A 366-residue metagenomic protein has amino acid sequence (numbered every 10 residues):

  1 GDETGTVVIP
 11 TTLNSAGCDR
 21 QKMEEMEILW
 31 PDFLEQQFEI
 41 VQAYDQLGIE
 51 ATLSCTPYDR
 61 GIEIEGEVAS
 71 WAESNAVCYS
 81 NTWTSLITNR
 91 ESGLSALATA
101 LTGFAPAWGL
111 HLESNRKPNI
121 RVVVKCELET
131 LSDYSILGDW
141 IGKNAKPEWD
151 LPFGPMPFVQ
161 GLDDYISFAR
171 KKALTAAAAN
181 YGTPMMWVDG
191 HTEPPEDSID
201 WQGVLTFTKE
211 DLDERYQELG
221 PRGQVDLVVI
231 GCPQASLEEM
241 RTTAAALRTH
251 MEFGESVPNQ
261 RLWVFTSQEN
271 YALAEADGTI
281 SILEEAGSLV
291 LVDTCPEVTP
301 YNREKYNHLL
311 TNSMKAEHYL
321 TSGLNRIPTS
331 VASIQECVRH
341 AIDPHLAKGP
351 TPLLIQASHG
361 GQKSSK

Functional and structural regions predicted by a protein language model:
G1-K366: Non-transmembrane, aqueous-exposed alpha-helical and coiled segments at domain scale
